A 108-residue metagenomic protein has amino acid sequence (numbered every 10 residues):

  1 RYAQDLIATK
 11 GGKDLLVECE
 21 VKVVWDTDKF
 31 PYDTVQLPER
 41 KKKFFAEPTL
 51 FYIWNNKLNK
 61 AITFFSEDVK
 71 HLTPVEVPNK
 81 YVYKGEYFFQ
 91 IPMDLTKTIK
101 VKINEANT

Functional and structural regions predicted by a protein language model:
Y2: Beta-rich catalytic cores
L6-T27: Conserved catalytic cores of phosphodiester-cleaving nucleases, focusing on short active-site segments
T9-G12, D28, N56-T108: Non-catalytic C-terminal interaction segments of nucleic acid-processing enzymes
L16-E18, I53, T63: A structural signal for short, well-ordered beta-strand segments and their strand-loop junctions that often border
K22-A46: Mg2+/Mn2+-dependent nuclease catalytic core
E47-N55: Short hydrophobic/aromatic-rich beta-strand motifs
